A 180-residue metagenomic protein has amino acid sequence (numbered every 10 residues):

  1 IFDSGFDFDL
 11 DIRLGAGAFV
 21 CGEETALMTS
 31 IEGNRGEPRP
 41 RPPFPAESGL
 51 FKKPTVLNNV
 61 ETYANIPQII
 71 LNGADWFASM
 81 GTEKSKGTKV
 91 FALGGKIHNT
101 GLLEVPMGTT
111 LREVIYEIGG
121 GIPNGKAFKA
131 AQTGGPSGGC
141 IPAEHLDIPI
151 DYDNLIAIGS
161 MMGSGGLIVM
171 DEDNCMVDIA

Functional and structural regions predicted by a protein language model:
I1-M107, G119: Hydrophobic alpha-helical positions that pack around
I1-S4, E144-A180: Ferredoxin-type iron-sulfur electron-transfer modules in oxidoreductases and energy-metabolism complexes
F8-L10, P123-A157: Terminal amphipathic helices with adjacent charged low-complexity linkers/tails
G15-A16, P136, E172: Short, ordered loop/turn segments at secondary-structure junctions
K84-S85, I97, G125, G159-G163: A structural signal for short secondary-structure junctions
V90-L93, K129-T133, L167: Short polybasic amphipathic segments
M107-P123: Short amphipathic, charge-patterned alpha-helical segments
G120-K129, D173-A180: Immediate flanking context of iron-sulfur cluster ligation sites
